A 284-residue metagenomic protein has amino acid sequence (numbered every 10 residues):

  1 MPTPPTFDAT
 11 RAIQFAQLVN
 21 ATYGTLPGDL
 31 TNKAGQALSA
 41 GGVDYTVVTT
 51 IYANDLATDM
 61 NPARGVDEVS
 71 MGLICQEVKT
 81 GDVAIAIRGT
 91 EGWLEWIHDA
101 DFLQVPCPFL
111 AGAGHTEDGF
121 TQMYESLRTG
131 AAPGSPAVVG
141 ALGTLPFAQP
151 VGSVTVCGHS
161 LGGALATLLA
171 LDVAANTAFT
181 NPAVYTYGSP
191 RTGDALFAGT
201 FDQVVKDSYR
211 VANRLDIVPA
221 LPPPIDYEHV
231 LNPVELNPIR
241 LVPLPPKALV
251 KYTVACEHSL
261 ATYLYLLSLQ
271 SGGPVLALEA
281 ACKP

Functional and structural regions predicted by a protein language model:
M1-C75: N-terminal low-complexity, Ser/Thr- and acidic-residue-enriched intrinsically disordered segments
L18, L30-K33, E91-W93, C157 (+2 more regions): A structural boundary/capping signal
G24, T80, G89-W93, P190-G193 (+2 more regions): Short loop/turn segments at secondary-structure transitions that flank enzyme active sites
V43-C157, A174-N181, G199, Q203-Y209 (+4 more regions): A conserved cap/lid and substrate-binding interface adjacent to the catalytic center of lipid-processing enzymes
G158-G162, A166: Gly/Ala-rich beta-loop-alpha elbow adjacent to hydrolase catalytic centers
L168-D172: Active-site signature of alpha/beta-hydrolase-fold catalytic machinery across serine- and Asp/Cys-nucleophile hydrolases
F179-Y265: The feature captures the conserved acid-bearing segment of alpha/beta-hydrolase catalytic domains
L266-P284: A recurrent domain-boundary module in secreted/ectodomain proteins
